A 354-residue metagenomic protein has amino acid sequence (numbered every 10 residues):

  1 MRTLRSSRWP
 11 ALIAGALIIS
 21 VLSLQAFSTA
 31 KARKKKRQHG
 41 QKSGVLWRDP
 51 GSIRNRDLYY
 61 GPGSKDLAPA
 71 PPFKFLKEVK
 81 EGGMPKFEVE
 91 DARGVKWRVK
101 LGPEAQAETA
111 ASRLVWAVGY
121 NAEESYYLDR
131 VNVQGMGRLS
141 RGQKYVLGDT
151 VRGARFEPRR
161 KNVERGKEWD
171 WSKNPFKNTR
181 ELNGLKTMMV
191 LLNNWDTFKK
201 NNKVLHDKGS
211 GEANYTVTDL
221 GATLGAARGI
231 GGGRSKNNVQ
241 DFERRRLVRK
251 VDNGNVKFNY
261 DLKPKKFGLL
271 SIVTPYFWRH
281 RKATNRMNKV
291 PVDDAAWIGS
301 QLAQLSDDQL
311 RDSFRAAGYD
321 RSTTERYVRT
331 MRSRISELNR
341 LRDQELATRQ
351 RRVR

Functional and structural regions predicted by a protein language model:
R2-L4, R8-L76, D91, Q304-R354: Regulatory N- and C-terminal appendages and interdomain linkers associated with kinase/kinase-like NTP transferase
G61-W171: Conserved ATP-binding subdomain of kinase catalytic cores across diverse folds
L101-E108, K177-G184, L191, W195 (+5 more regions): Solvent-exposed, acidic/flexible segments
A107-E108, R113, E164-R245: Conserved kinase catalytic-core segment
W116, N193, R315: Short polybasic/polar patches that bind polyanions
G209-R354: C-terminal catalytic region of ATP-dependent kinase domains
